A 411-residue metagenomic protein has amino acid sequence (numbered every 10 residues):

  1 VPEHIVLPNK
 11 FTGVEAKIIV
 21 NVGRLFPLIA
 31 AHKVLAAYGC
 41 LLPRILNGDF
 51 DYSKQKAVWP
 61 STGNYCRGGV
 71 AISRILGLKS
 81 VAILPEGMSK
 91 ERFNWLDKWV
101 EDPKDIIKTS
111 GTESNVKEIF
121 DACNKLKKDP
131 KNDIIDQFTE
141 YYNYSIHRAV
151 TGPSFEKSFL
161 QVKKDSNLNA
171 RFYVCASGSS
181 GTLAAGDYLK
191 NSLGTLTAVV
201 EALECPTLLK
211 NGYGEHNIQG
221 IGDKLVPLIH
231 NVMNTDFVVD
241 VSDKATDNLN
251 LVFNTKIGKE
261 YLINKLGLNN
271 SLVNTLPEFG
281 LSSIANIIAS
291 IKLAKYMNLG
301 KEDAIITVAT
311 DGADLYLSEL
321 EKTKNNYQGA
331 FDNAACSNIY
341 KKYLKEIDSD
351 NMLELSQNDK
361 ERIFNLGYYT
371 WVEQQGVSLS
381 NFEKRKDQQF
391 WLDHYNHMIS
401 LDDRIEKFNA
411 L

Functional and structural regions predicted by a protein language model:
V1-L411: PLP-dependent amino-acid enzyme catalytic core
